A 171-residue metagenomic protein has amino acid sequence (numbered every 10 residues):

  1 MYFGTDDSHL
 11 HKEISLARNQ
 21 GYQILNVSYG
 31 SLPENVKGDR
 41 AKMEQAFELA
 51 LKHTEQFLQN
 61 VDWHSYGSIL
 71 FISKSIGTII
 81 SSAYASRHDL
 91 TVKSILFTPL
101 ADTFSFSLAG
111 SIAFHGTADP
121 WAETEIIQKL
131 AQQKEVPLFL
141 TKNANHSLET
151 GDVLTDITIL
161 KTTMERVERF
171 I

Functional and structural regions predicted by a protein language model:
M1, Y29, I95-T103, G116-A118: Active-site nucleophile loop of the alpha/beta-hydrolase fold
M1-S65: Serine-hydrolase catalytic machinery in alpha/beta-hydrolase-like enzymes
I69-S82: Gly/Ala-rich beta-loop-alpha elbow adjacent to hydrolase catalytic centers
H88-A101, G110: A conserved short beta-strand
S107, I112-H115, D119, I127: Short beta-strand/loop motif that positions the catalytic acidic residue of the alpha/beta-hydrolase fold
T117-A122, H146-S147: Acidic catalytic loop of the alpha/beta-hydrolase fold
E123-V136: Conserved loop-alpha-helix segment in the C-terminal half of the alpha/beta-hydrolase fold that carries the catalytic
A144-I159: Catalytic histidine-centered segment of alpha/beta-hydrolase-like enzymes
